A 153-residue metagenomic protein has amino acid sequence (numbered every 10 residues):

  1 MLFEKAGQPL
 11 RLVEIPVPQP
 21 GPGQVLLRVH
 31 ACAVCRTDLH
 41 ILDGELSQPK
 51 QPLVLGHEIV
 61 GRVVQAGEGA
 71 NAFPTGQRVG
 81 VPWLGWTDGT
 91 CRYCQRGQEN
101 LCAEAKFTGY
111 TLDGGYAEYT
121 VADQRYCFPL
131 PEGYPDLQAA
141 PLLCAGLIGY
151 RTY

Functional and structural regions predicted by a protein language model:
L2-P9: Extracellular beta-rich ligand/substrate-recognition surface
P9-L12, S47, G114: Residues that act as N-cap/strand-start positions at coil-to-secondary-structure junctions
P16-C32, D43-R92, Y126, P131-G133: Glycine-rich beta-strand-centered segment in the early N-terminal region that forms part of a ligand/cofactor-binding
C32-A33, G146: Proline-glycine-enriched beta-turn/loop adjacent to the NAD(P) cofactor-binding site in Rossmann-like oxidoreductases
T37-L42: Cytochrome P450 core scaffold surrounding the K-helix E-X-X-R motif and the conserved "meander" helix-loop region
T87-Y153: NAD(P)H dinucleotide-binding glycine-rich loop of Rossmann-like/cofactor-binding domains, especially the beta1-alpha1
